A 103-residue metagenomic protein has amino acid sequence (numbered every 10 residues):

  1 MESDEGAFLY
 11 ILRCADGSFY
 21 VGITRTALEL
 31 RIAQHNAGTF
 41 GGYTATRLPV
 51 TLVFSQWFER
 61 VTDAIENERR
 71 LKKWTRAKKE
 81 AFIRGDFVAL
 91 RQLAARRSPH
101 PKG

Functional and structural regions predicted by a protein language model:
M1-G41, A45-W57, T62-R69, F87-L90 (+1 more regions): GIY-YIG nuclease catalytic motif and its immediate N-terminal context
G42, R69-F82: Short arginine-rich
